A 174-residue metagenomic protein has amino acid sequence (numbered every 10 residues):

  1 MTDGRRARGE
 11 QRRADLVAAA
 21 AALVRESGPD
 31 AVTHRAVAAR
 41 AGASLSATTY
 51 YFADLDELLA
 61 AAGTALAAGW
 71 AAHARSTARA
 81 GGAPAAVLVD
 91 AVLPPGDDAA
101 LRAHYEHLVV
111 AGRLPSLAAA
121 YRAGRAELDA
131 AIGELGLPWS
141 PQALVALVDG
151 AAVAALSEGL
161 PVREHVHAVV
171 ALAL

Functional and structural regions predicted by a protein language model:
M1-Q11: N-terminal intrinsically disordered/low-complexity leader segments
D15, A19-E57, A61: Helix-turn-helix
D15, A19-S27, H73-S76, H107 (+1 more regions): Solvent-exposed, amphipathic alpha-helical segments
T64-G69: Short, basic, alpha-helical segments at the C-terminal edge of helix-turn-helix-like DNA-binding modules
A72-L101, L144: Hydrophobic alpha-helical connector segments
P95-R122: Amphipathic alpha-helical segments used for helix-helix packing
L117-R122, A126, L135-L174: Hydrophobic/aromatic-rich alpha-helical bundle segments in the mid-to-C-terminal region
